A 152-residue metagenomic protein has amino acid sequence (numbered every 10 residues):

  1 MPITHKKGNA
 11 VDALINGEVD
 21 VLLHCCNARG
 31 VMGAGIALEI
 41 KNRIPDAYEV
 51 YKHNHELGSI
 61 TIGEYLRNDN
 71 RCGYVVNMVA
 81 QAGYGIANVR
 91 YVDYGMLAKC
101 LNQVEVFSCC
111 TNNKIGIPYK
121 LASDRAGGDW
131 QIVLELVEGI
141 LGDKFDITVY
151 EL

Functional and structural regions predicted by a protein language model:
M1-L152: Macrodomain-like recognition of ADP-ribose-binding/processing modules
